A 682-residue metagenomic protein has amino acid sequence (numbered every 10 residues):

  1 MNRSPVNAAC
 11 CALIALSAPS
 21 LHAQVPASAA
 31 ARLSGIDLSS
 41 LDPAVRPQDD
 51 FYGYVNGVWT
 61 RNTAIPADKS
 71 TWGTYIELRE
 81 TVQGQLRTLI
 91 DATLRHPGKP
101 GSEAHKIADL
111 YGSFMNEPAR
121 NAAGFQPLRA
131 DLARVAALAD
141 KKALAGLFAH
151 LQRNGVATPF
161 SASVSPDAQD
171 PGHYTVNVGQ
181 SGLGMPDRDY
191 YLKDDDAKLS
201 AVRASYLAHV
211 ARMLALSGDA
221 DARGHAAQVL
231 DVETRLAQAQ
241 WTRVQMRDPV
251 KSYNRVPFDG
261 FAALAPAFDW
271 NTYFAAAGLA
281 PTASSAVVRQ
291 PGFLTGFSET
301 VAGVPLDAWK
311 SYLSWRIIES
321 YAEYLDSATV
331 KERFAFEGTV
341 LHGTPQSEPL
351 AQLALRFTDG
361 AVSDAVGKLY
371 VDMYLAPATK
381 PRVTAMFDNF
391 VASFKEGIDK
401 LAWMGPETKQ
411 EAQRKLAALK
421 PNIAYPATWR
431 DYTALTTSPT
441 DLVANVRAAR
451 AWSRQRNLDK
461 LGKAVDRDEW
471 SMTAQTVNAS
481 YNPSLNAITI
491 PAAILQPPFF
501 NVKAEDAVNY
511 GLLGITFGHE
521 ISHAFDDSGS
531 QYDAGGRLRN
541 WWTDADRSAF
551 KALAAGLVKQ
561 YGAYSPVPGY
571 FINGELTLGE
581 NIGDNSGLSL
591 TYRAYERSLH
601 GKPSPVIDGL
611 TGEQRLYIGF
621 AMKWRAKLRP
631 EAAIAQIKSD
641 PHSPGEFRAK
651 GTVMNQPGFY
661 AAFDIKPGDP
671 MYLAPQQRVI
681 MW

Functional and structural regions predicted by a protein language model:
M1-A9: Bacterial N-terminal signal peptides that target proteins for export
A18-S20: N-terminal signal peptide c-region/cleavage motif recognized by signal peptidases
V25-A27, R235, L264-A267, V287-P291 (+4 more regions): Intrinsically disordered, low-complexity linker/terminal regions across diverse proteins
A27-R32, P43-F125: Active-site-surrounding "flap" and adjacent substrate/cofactor-binding loops of secreted or lumenal enzymes, prototyped
S40-R61, D196-A215, L578, N585-L590: Hydrophobic/aromatic-rich, well-ordered segments within soluble, folded domains that form packed cores
N62-P66, A162-S165, D187-Y190, Q240-R243 (+3 more regions): Short, solvent-exposed loop/turn and secondary-structure capping segments
D68-I90, R223-A239, N509-I515, E613-Y617: Short secondary-structure subsegments characteristic of cysteine-rich extracellular domains
T93-N389: Noncatalytic, helix-rich "gating/capping" subdomain that lines the substrate-entry/channel surface of large enzyme
